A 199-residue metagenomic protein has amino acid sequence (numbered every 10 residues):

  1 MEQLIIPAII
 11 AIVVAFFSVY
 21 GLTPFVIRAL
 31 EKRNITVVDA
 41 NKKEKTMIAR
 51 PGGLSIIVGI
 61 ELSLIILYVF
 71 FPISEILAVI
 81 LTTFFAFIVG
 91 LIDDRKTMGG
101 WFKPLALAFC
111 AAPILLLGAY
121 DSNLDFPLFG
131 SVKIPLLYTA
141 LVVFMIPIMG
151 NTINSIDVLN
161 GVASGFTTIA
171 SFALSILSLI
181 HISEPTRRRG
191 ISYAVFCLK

Functional and structural regions predicted by a protein language model:
E2-L179, S183, R187: "…together with the soluble PPM/PP2C metallo-phosphatase catalytic core" -> "…together with the soluble PPM/PP2C
E184-T186, I191-K199: Positively charged, low-complexity/disordered segments
